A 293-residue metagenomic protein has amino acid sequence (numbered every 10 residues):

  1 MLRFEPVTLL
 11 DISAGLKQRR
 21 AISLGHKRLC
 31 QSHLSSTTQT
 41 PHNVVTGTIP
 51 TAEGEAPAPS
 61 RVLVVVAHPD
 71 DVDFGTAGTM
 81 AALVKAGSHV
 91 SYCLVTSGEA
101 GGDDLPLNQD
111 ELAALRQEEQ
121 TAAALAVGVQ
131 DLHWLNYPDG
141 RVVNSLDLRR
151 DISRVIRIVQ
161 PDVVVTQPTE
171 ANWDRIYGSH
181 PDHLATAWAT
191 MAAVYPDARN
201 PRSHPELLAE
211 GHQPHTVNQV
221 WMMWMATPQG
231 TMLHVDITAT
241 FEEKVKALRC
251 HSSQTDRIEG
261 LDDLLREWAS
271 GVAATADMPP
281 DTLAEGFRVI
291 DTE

Functional and structural regions predicted by a protein language model:
M1-A14: Extreme N-terminal basic, low-complexity initiation segments that serve as generic localization/processing leaders
P6, Q18-R19, R28, S32: Cationic, low-complexity basic patches in intrinsically disordered or flexible, solvent-exposed regions
L10, H26-K27: Repetitive helical segments and hydrophobic/amphipathic motifs
S13, S23, S32-S36: Serine residues within intrinsically disordered or low-complexity segments
Q31-L63, S145-E293: Metal-dependent de-N-acetylase/amidase catalytic core
S35-Q160, R288: Active-site rim/loop-helix segments in enzyme catalytic domains that contact anionic ligands
